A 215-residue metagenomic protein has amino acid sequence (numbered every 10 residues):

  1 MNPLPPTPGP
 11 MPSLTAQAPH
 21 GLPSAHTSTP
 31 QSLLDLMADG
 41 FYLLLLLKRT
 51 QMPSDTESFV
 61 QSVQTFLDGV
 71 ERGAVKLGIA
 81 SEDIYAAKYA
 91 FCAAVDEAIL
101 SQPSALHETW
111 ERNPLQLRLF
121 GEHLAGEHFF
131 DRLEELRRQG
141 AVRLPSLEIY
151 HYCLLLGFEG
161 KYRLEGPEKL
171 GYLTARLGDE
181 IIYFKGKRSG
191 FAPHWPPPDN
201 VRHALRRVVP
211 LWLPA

Functional and structural regions predicted by a protein language model:
N2-D96: Non-catalytic, solvent-exposed interaction/assembly segments
P23-H26, P30, P53-T56, L77 (+4 more regions): Short, charged/polar micro-motifs that form catalytic or ligand-binding hotspots
L34-M37, E127-F130, T174: Amphipathic alpha-helical transducer elements in NTP-driven molecular machines
L46, T50, G69-L77, A93-S104 (+3 more regions): Amphipathic alpha-helical interaction surfaces
P53, V60, K76, H107-W110 (+3 more regions): Hydrophobic alpha-helical segments
Y85, Y89-F158: Membrane-proximal low-complexity regions enriched in glycine and acidic/polar residues
Y172-V209: Juxtamembrane amphipathic/hinge helix adjacent to a transmembrane helix
L213-A215: Single-pass alpha-helical transmembrane signal-anchor segments
